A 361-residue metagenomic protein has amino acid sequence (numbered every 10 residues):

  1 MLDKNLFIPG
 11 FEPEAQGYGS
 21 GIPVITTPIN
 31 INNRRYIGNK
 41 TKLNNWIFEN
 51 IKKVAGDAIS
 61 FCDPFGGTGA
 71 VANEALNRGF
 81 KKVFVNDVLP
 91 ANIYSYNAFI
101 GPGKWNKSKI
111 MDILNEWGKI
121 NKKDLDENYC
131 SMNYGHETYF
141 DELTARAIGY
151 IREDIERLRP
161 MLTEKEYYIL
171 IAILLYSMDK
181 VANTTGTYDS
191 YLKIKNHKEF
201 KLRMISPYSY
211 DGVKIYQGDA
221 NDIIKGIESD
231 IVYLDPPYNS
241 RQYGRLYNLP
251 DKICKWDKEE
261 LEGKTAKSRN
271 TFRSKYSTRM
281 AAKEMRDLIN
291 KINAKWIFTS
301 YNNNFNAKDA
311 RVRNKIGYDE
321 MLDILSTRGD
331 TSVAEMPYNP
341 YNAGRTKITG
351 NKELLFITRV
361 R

Functional and structural regions predicted by a protein language model:
L2-S60, A70-R78: S-adenosyl-L-methionine
F48-C62, I227-V232, P237-N239, K258-Y276 (+1 more regions): Mobile, glycine- and charge-enriched loop segments and immediately flanking short secondary-structure elements within
F61-A75, V85-L89, L175, K225-L246 (+1 more regions): Conserved proline-anchored active-site loop of SAM-dependent methyltransferases that bridges a beta-strand
A72-N73, N92-Y94, S177-V181, S240-Y243 (+2 more regions): Short catalytic/ligand-binding loop motif for oxyanion handling, primarily in non-cytosolic enzymes, centered on
K82-F84, V88-I205, G244-T278, K283-E284: Class I S-adenosyl-L-methionine-dependent methyltransferase module
Q217-D222: Conserved SAM/SAH-binding loop
S274-D330: Conserved Class I SAM-dependent methyltransferase catalytic core
K315-R361: Class I S-adenosyl-L-methionine
